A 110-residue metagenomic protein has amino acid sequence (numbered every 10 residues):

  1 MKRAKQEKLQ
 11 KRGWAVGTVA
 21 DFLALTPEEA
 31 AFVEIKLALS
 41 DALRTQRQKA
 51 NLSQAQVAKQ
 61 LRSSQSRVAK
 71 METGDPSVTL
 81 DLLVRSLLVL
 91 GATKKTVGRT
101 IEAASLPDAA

Functional and structural regions predicted by a protein language model:
M1-A38, G98-A110: N-terminal flexible/basic segments that precede or flank functional cores
R12, D41-Q56, R85: Short basic helix-loop element that most often maps to the first helix and adjoining turn of HTH DNA-binding modules
A38-L39, S63: Alpha-helix N-cap/N′ positions at the starts of helices
N51-K70: Short alpha-helical DNA-recognition segment
R62, T73-D75, E102: Residue-level detection of the helix-turn-helix DNA-binding "recognition helix"
R62, T79-V97: DNA major-groove recognition helix of helix-turn-helix/homeodomain DNA-binding modules
K70, G74, R85: Alpha-helical DNA-recognition elements
